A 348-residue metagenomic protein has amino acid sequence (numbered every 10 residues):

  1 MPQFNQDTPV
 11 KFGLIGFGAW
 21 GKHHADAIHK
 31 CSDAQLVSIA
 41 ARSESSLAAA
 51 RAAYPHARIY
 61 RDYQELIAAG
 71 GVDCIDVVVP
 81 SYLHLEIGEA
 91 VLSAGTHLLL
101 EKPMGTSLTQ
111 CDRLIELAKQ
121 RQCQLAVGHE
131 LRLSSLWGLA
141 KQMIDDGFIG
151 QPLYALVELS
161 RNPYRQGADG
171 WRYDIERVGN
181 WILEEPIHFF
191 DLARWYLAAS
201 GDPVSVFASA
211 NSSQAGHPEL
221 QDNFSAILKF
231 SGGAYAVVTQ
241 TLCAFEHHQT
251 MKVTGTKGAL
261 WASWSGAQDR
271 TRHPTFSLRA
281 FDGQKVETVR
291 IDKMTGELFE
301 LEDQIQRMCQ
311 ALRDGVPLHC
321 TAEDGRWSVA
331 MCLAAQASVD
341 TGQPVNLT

Functional and structural regions predicted by a protein language model:
M1-P9, A34, C74-V77, R307-T348: C-terminal helix-rich "cap/oligomerization" subdomain common to oxidoreductases
M1-Y54: N-terminal Rossmann-like dinucleotide-binding module
P2, F190-D269, E302-L318: Contiguous beta-strand/loop segments that form the cofactor/metal-binding neighborhood of enzyme cores
R42, K293-Q306: Active-site loop of classical SDR/Rossmann-like NAD(P)-dependent oxidoreductases, centered on the catalytic Tyr-X3-Lys
S45, A57-L117: Beta-loop-alpha module in the N-terminal Rossmann-like domain of NAD(P)-dependent dehydrogenases, especially those
R61, L100, L125-V127, A262: Hydrophobic residues in well-ordered beta-strands that form the structural core
E116-Q124, G138-L153, G255, A259: Basic phosphate/pyrophosphate-binding loop/patch that engages nucleotide-derived ligands
L131-P218, G342: Predominantly a Rossmann-like dinucleotide-binding segment in NAD(P)-dependent oxidoreductases
